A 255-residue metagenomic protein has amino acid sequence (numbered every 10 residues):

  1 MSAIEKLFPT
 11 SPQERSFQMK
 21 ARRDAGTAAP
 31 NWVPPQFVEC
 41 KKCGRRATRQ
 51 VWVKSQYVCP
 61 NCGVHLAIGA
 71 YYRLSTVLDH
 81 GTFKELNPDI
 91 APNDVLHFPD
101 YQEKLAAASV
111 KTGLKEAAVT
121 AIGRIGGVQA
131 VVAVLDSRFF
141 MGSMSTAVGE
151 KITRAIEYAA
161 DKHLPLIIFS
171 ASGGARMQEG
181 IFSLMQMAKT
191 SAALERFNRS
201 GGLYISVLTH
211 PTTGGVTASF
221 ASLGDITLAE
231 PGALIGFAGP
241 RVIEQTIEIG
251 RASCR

Functional and structural regions predicted by a protein language model:
M1-A28: N-terminal alpha-helical interaction blocks
P30-V33: N-terminal targeting/trafficking signals and adjacent low-complexity tails
F37, Q56: Residues immediately within or flanking Cys/His clusters that coordinate Zn2+ in small zinc-binding modules
C40-C43, C59-C62: Short cysteine-rich clusters marking metal-coordination/redox-active sites
R46-A47, H65-L66: Cys/His-rich microdomains that often coordinate metals
I68-G142: Long, charge-rich boundary regions
V119-N198, I205: Cleft-lining beta-strand/loop regions that shape enzyme active-site pockets
S170-R255: Conserved catalytic cores of soluble enzyme domains, especially glycine-rich substrate-binding beta-alpha loops
